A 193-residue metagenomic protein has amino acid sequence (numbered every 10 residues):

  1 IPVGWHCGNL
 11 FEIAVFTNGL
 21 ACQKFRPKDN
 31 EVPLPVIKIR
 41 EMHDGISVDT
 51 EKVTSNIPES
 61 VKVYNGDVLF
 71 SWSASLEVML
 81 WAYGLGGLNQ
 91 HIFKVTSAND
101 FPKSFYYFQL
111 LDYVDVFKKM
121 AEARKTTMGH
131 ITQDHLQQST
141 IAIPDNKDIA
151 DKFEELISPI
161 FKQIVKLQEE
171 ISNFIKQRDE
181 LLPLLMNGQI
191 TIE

Functional and structural regions predicted by a protein language model:
I1-A21, K147-E193: Non-catalytic DNA-recognition/assembly elements of restriction-modification systems
W5, F93-S97, Q138-A142, S158-V165: Short, well-ordered beta-strand elements within core beta-sheets of diverse protein domains
F11-R26, P33-N65, L88, I92: Sequence-specific dsDNA recognition surfaces
V36, L69-F70, K94, T140 (+3 more regions): Structured core elements
K38-I39, I57-V116, M120-T126, I131-L136: A short beta-sheet element
E41, W72-A74, N99, I143 (+2 more regions): Active-site proximal loops enriched in glycine and acidic residues that flank catalytic Cys/His/Asp and coordinate
D44-I46, E77-M79, I192: Flexible loop/turn segments at secondary-structure boundaries
K125-G129, D134-D151, E155, E193: Short, charged, low-complexity amphipathic alpha-helix
